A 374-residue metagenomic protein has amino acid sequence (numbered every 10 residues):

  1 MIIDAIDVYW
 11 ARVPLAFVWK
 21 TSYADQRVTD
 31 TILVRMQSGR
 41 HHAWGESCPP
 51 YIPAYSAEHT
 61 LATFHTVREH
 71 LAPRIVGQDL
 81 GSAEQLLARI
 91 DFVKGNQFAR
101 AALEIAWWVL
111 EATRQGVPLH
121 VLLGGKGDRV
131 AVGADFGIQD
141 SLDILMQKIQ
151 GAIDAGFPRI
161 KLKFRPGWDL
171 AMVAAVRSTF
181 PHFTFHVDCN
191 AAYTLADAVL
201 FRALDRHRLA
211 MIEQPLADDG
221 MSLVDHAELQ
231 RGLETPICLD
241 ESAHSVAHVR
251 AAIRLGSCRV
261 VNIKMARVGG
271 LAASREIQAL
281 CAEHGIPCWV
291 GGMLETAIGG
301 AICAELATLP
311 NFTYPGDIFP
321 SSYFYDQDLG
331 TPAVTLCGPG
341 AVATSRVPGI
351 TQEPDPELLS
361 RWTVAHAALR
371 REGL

Functional and structural regions predicted by a protein language model:
M1-H42, E46-A54, S322-Q327: Structured beta-strand/loop patches that form or line metal/cofactor-binding pockets in enzymes
I3, V34, R40, L71 (+9 more regions): Conserved, mostly hydrophobic/aromatic
D4-L15, T31, L294-L374: Flexible C-terminal active-site loop/helix
A5-D7, M36-Q37, H42-R114: Metal- or metallocofactor-binding catalytic centers and their adjacent structured scaffolds across diverse enzyme
R114-G137, M172, P181-H182: N-terminal small/glycine-rich loop or linker at the start of catalytic domains across soluble metabolic enzymes
R129-I144, C189-T194, C238: Active-site mouth loops of central-metabolism enzymes
A152-I160: Catalytic domains of carbohydrate-active enzymes, especially glycoside hydrolases
L162, G167-G299, D328, T335: Catalytic core of soluble alpha/beta enzymes
